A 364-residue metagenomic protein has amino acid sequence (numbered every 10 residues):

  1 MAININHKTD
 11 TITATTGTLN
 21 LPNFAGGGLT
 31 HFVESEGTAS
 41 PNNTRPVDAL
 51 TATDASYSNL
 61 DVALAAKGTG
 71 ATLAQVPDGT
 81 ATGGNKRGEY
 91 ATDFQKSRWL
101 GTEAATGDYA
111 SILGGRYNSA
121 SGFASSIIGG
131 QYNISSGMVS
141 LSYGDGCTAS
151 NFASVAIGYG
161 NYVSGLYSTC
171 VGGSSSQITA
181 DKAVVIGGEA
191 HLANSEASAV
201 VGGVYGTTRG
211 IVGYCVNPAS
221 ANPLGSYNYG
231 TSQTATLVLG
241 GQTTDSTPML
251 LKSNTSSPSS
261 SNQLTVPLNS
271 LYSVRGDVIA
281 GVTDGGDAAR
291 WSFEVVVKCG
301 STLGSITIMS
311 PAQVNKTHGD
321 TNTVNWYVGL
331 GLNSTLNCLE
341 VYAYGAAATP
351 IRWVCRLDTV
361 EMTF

Functional and structural regions predicted by a protein language model:
A2-G107, S220-E340, Y344-R352, T359-T363: Self-maturation zones of extracellular/virion spikes and adhesins
L64, A71-L264, D358: Periodic small-residue-enriched repeat registers in elongated scaffold domains
